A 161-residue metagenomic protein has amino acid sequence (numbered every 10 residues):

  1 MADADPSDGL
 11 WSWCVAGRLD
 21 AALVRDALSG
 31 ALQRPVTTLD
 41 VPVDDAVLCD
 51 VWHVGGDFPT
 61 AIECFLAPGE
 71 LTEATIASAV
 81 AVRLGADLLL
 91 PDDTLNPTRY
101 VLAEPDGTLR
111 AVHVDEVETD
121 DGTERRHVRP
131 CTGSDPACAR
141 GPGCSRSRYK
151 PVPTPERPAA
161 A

Functional and structural regions predicted by a protein language model:
M1-V41: N-terminal "first-domain core" detector
A16-R18, C64-P68, V80: Structural motif
A21, A67-T72, N96-T98, C138: Short, surface-exposed beta-strand/loop "edge" segments at domain boundaries and coil↔beta transitions
T37-E70: Short, intrinsically disordered low-complexity segments
T37-V43, G85-T98: Short glycine-rich, low-complexity/disordered patches
G55-P59, G85, P105-T108: Short, solvent-exposed coil/turn segments at beta-strand boundaries
P68-L88: Short, hydrophobic/π-rich interface segment
L90-A161: Acidic, proline/glycine-rich low-complexity IDRs
